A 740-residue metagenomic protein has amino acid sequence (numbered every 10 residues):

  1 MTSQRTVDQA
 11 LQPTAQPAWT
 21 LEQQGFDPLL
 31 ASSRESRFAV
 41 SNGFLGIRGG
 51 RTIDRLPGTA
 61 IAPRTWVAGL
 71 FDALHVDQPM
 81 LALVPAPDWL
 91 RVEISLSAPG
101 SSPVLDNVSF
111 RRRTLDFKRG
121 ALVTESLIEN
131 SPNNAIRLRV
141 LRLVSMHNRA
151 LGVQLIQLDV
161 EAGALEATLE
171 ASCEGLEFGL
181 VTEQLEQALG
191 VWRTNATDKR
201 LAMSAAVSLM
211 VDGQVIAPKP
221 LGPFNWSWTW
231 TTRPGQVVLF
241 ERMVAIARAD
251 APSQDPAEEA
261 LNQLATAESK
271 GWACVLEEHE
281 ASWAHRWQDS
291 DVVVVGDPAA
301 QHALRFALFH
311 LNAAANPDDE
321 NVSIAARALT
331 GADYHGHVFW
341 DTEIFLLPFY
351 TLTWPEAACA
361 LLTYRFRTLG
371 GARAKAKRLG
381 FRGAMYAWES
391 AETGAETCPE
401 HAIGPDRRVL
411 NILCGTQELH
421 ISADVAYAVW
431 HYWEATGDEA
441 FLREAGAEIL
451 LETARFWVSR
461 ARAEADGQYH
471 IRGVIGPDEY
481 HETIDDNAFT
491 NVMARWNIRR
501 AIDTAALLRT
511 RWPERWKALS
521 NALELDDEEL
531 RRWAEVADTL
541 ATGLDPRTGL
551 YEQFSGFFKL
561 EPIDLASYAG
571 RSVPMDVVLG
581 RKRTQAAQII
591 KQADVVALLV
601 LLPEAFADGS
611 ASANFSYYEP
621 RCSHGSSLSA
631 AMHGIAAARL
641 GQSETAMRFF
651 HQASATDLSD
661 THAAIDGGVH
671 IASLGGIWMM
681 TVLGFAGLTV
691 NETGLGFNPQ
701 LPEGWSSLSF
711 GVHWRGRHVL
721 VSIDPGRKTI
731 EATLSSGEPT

Functional and structural regions predicted by a protein language model:
T2-V40, F44-Y334, L579-R583: Acidic/polar, glycine-enriched structural segments that form the non-catalytic walls/loops of the carbohydrate-binding
T6, L30-R64, F345, T397 (+5 more regions): C-terminal capping/lid segments that line or modulate ligand- or cofactor-binding pockets
Q78-S131, R137, D608-F615, E619 (+2 more regions): Non-catalytic C-terminal accessory modules of carbohydrate-active enzymes
G163, A167, D250-D255, S290-V294 (+4 more regions): Inter-helical turn/loop segments and adjacent helix faces that build the functional surface of alpha-helical bundle
F306-A313, Y364-G371, E448-R460, W496 (+2 more regions): Alpha-helical scaffold segments in carbohydrate-active enzymes
A315-T330, E356-Y427, W433, A440-E444 (+5 more regions): Helix-terminus loop motifs that line ligand-binding clefts
V338-T368, E418, E444, A506 (+1 more regions): Active-site core of glycosidic bond-cleaving carbohydrate-active enzymes
F456-E528: Acidic/histidine-rich catalytic neighborhood
